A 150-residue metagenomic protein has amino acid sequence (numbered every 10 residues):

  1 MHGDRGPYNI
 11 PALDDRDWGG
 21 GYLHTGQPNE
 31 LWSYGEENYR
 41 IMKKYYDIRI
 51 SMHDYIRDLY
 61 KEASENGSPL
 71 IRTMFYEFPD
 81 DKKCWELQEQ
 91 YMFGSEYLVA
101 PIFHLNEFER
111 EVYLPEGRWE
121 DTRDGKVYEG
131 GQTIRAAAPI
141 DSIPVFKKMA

Functional and structural regions predicted by a protein language model:
M1-A150: Catalytic-domain carbohydrate-binding cleft regions of carbohydrate-active enzymes
